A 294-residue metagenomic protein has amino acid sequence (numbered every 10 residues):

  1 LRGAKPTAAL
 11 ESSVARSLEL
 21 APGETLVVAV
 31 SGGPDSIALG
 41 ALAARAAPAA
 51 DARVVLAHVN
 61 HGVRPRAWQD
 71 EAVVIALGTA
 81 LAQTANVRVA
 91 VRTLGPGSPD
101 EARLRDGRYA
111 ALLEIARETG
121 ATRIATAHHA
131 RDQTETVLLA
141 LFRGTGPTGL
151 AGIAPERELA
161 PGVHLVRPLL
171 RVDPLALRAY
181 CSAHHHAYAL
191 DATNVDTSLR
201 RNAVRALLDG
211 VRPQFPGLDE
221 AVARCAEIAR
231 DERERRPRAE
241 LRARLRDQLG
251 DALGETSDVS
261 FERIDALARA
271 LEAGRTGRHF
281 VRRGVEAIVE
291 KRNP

Functional and structural regions predicted by a protein language model:
L1-A140, L175-A176: ATP-dependent adenylation/nucleotidyltransferase module used to activate substrates
R2-D35, A47, A52-V55, H61 (+5 more regions): AMP-forming adenylation/ATP pyrophosphatase catalytic core
A49, R53, T84, A110 (+9 more regions): Generic macromolecular interface patches on structured domains
V63-W68, V195-S198, R275: Acidic, metal-coordinating catalytic cores used for nucleic-acid/nucleotide bond scission and strand-transfer chemistry
Q69, Y180, A203-V204, H279-R282: Surface-exposed beta-strand edges and their flanking turn/coil or helix-capping segments
S98-R103, R200-N202, V289-K291: Short, solvent-exposed polar/charged micro-motifs at secondary-structure junctions
R105, L170, T197, H279-F280: Residues that recognize and position ribonucleotide moieties
R123, H129-E272: Flexible helical/loop "lid" subdomain adjacent to adenine-nucleotide binding pockets
